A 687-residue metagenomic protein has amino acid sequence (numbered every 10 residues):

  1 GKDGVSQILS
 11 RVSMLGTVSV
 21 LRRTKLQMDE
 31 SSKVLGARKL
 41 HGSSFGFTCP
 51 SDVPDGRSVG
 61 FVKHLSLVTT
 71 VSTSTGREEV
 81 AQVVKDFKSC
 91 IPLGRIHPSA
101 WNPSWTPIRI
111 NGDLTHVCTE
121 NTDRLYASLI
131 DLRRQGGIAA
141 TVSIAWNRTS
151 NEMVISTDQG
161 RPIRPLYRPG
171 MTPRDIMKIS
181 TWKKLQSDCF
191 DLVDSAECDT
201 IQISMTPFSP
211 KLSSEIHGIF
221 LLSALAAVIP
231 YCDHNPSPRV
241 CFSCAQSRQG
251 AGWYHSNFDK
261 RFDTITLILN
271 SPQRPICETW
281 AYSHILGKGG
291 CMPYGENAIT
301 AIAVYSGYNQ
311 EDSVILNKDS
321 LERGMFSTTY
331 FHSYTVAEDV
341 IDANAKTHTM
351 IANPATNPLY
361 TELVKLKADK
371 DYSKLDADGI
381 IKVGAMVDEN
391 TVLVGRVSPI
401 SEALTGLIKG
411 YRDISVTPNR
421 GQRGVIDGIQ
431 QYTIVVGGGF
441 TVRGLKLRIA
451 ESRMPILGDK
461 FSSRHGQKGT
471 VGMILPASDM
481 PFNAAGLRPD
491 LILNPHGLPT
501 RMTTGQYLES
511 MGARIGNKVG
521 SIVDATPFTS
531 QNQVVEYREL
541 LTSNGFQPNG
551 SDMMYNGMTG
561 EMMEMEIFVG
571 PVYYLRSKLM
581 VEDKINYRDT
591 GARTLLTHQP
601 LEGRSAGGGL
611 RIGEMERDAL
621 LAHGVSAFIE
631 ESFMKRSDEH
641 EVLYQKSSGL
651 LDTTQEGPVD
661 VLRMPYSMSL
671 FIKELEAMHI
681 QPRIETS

Functional and structural regions predicted by a protein language model:
G1-H116, D123, S128, Q135 (+1 more regions): Long insertion/accessory domains within large nucleic-acid-processing enzymes
T119, D131, A140, N151-M153: Hydrophobic, secondary-structure "cap" segments at the distal end of domains
G136, V142-A145, I155: Charged (Asp/Glu and Lys/Arg) segments that form or flank catalytic channels of large polymer- and nucleotide-handling
